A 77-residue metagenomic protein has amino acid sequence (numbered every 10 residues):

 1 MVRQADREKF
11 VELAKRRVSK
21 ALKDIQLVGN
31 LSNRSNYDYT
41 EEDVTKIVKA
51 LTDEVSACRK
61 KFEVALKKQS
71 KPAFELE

Functional and structural regions predicted by a protein language model:
V2-E77: N-terminal intrinsically disordered, cationic/polar leader segments that include organellar targeting peptides
